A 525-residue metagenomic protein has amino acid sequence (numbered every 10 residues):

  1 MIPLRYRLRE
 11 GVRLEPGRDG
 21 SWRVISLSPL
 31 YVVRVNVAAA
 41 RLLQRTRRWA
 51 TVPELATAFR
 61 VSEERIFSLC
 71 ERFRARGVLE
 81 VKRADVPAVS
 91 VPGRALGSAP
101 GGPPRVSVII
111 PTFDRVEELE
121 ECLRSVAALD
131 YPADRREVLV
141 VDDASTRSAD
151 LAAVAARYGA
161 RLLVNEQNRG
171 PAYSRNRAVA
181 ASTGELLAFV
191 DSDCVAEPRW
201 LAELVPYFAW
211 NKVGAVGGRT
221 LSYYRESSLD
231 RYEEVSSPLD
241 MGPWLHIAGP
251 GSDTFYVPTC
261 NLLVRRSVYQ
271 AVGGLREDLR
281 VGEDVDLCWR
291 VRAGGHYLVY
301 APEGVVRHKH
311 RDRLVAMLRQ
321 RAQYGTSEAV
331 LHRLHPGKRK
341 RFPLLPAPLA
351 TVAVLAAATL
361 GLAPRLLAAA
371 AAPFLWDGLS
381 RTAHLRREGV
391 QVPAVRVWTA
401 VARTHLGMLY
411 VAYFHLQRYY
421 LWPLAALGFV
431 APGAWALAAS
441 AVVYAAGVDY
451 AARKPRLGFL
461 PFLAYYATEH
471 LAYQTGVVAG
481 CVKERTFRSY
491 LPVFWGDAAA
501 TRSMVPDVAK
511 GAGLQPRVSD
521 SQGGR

Functional and structural regions predicted by a protein language model:
M1-Q44: Acidic, low-complexity/disordered tracts enriched in E/D and polar residues
Y31-P104, E117-E121: Long, charge-rich, low-complexity alpha-helical segments
R124-R135: Short, acidic, metal-binding catalytic loop of nucleotide-sugar glycosyltransferases
S125, L139-L151, Q167, C194: A conserved acidic beta->alpha catalytic loop
A149-D150, N165-S182, S192, A248-F255 (+1 more regions): Glycine-rich, basic loop-to-helix element that forms the pyrophosphate-binding segment of sugar-nucleotide handling
L187: Short aromatic/hydrophobic "clamp" motif used to bind/position activated sugar donors
R199-R231, K309: Conserved donor NDP-sugar-binding/catalytic core segment of glycosyltransferases
G218, E234-T254: Short, flexible, basic/aromatic active-site loop/helix in glycosyltransferases
